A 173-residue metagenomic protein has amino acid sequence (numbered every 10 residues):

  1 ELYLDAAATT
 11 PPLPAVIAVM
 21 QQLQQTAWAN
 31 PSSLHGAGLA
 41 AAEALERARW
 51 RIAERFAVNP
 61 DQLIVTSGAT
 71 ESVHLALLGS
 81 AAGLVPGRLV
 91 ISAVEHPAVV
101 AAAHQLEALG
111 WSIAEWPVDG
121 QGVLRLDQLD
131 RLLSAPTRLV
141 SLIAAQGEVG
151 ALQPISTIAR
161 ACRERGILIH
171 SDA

Functional and structural regions predicted by a protein language model:
E1-A173: Pyridoxal 5′-phosphate
